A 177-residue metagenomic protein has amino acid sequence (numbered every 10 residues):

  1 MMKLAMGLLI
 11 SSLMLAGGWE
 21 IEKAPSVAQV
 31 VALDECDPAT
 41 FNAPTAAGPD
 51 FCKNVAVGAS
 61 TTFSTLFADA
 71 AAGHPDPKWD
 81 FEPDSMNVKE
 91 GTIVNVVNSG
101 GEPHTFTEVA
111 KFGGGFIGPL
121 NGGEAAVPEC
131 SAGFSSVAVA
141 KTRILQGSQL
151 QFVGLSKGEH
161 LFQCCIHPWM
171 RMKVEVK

Functional and structural regions predicted by a protein language model:
M1-A5: Positively charged n-region of N-terminal signal peptides that target proteins for export
L8-L9, T61: Intrinsic disorder/low-complexity segments
I10-G18: Hydrophobic h-region of N-terminal signal peptides that target proteins for export in Gram-negative bacteria
W19-K177: Extracytoplasmic copper-binding redox domains, predominantly the cupredoxin/blue-copper superfamily
